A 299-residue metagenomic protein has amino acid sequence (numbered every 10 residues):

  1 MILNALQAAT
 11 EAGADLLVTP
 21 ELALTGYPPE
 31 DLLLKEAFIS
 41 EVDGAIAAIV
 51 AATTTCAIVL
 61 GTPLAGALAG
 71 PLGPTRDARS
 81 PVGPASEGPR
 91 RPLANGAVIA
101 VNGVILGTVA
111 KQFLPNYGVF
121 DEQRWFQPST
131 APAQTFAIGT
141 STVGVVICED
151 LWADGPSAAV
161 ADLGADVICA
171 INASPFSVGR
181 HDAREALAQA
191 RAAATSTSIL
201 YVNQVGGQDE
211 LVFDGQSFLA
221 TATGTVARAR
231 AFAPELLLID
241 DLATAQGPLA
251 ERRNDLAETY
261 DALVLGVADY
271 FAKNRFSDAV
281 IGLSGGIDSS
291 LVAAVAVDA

Functional and structural regions predicted by a protein language model:
M1-G282, D288-A299: Enzyme catalytic cores with a strong preference for nitrogen-chemistry domains
